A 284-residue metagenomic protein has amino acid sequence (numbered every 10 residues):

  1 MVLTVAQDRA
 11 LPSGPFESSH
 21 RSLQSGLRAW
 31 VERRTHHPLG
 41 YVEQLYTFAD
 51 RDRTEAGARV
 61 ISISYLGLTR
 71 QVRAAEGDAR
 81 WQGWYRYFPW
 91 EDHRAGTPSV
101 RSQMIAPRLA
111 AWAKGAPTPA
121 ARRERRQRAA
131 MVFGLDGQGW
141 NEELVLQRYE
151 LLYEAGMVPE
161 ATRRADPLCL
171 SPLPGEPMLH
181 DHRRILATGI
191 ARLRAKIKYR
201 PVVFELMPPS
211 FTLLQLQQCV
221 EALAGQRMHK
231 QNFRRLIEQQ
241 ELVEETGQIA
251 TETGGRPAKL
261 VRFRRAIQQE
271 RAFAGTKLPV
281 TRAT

Functional and structural regions predicted by a protein language model:
M1-L11: N-terminal strand-loop-strand
A10-R21, V203-L206: Short histidine-centered catalytic/ligand-binding loop motif
H20, Q24-R28, E32-A161, K196-V203 (+1 more regions): Active-site segment of metal-dependent pyrophosphate-handling enzymes, primarily the Nudix hydrolase catalytic core
R28, F233-I237, E252: Short, hydrophobic-biased segments on the C-terminal half of alpha helices that form "recognition helices"
G67, E241-T284: Long, intrinsically disordered, low-complexity Ser/Thr/Pro-rich regulatory/activation regions of nuclear proteins
I190-F211: Positively charged, polyanion-binding regions of nucleic-acid-associated proteins
Q218-R227: Short helix-coil junctions and helix-kink-helix linkers
R227-T246: Charge-enriched amphipathic alpha-helical scaffolds
